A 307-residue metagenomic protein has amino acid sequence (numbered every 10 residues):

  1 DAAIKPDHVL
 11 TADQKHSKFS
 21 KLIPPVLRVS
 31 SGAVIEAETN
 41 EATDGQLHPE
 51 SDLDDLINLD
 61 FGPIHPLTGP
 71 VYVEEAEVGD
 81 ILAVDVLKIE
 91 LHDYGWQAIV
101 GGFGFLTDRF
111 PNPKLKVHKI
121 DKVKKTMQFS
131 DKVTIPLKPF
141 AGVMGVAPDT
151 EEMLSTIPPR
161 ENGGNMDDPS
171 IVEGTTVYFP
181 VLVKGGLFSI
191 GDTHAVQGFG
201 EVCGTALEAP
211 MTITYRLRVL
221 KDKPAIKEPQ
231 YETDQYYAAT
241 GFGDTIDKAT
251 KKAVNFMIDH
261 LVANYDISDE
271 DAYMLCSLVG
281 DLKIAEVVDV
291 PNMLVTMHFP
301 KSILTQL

Functional and structural regions predicted by a protein language model:
P6-L59: N-terminal, Lys/Arg-enriched amphipathic/low-complexity engagement segments that precede the first folded domain
L10-S20, D60-T68, L154-N162, M257: Short, structured beta-strand/loop micro-motifs enriched in basic residues and often containing a Trp
V29, V73-A76, I171: Short, well-ordered loop/turn sites that connect or cap secondary structure elements
A37, I81-V84, F179: A generic structural signal for residues embedded in beta-strands
A42-L53, I89-I99, G185-A195, A285-V288: Short, Lys/Arg- and Gly-enriched loop/turn segments at beta-strand edges
K88-E173: Intrinsically disordered, low-complexity linker/loop segments enriched in Gly/Pro and charged/polar residues
L137-D247, I258: Conserved mixed alpha/beta catalytic, RNA-binding, or beta-rich assembly cores of soluble enzyme, regulatory
